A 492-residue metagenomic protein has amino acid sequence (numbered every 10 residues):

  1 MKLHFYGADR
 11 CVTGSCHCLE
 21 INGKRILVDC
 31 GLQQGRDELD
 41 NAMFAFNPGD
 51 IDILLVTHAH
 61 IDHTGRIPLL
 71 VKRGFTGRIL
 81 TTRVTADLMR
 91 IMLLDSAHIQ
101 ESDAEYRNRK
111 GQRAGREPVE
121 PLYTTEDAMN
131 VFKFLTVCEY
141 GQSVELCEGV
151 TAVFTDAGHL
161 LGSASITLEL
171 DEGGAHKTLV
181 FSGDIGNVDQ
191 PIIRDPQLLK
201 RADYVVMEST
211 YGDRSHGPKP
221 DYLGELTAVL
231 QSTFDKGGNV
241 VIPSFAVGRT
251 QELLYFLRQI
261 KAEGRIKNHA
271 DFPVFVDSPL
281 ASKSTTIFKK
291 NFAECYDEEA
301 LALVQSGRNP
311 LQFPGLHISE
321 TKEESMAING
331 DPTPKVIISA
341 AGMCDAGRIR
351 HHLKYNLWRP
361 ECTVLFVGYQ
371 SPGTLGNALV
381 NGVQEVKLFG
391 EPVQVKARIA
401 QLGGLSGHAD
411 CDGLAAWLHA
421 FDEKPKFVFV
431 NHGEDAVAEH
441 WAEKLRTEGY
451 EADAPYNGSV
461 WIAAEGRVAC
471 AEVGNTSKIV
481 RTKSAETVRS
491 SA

Functional and structural regions predicted by a protein language model:
M1-G49, N130-R194, E323-G330, V336 (+2 more regions): Core dinuclear metal-dependent hydrolase active-site scaffold
L3, D29, L54, H58-A59 (+7 more regions): Conserved structural-core and active-site-/substrate-pathway-adjacent residues in large, well-folded domains of enzymes
D9-V12, I21-G77, T81-L135, I185-R194 (+4 more regions): Pre-active-site segment of Zn-dependent metallo-hydrolases
G14, R36, T64-G65, R90 (+10 more regions): Short helix/loop capping segments that flank catalytic or ligand/cofactor-binding pockets
R78, L88, S165, T178 (+3 more regions): Cap/insert and terminal regions of metallo-dependent hydrolase folds
S96-L160, F292-P332: Metallo-beta-lactamase
E101-E105, R109-K110, T286-N309, G373-V395 (+1 more regions): Acidic, Ser/Thr-rich peripheral helices and adjacent loops at domain boundaries
V229-P372, K387, R446-E448: Hard-cation-handling environments
